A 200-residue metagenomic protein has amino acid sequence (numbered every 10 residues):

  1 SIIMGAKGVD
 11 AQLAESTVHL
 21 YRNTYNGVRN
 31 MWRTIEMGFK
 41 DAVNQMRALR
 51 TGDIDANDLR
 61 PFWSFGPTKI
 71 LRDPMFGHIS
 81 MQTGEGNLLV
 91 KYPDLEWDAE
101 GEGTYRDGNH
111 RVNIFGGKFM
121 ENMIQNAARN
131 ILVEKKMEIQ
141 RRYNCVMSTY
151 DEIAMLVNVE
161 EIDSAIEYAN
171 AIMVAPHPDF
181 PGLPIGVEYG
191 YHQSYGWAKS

Functional and structural regions predicted by a protein language model:
S1-S200: Conserved catalytic core of nucleotide polymerization and phosphodiester-bond processing enzymes
